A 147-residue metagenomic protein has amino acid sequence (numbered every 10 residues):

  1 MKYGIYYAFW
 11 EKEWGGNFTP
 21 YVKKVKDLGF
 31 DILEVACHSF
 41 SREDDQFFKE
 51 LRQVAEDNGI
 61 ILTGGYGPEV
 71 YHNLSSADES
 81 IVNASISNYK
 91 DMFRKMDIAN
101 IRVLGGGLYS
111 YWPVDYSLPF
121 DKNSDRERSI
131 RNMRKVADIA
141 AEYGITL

Functional and structural regions predicted by a protein language model:
M1-A99, S124, R134, A141: N-terminal pre-domain/capping segments
V70-S76, W112-P119: A short acidic, helix-capping loop that chelates divalent metal ions and anchors anionic groups
M96-L118, Y143-T146: Active-site groove signature of glycoside hydrolases
D115-N132: Active-site cleft segment of glycoside hydrolase catalytic domains centered on the general acid/base Glu
